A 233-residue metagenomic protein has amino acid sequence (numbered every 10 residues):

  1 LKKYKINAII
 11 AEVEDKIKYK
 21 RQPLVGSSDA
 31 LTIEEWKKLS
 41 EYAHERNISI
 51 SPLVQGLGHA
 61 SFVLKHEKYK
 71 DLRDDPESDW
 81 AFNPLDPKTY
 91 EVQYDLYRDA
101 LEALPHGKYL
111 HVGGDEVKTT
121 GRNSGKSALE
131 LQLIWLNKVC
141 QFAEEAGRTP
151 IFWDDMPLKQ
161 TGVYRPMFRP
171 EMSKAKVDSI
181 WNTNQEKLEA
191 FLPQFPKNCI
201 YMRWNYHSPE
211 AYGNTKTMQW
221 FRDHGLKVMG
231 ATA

Functional and structural regions predicted by a protein language model:
L1-D155, V163-Y164, M172-S173, I200-M202: Substrate-binding cleft of carbohydrate-active enzyme catalytic domains
K2, E41-E45, L101-P105, E189-P196 (+1 more regions): Acidic (Asp/Glu)-rich catalytic clusters
V54, N205, T232: Residues at the C-termini of beta-strands that transition into short coil/loop
E116-R122, N198, Q219-A233: Active-site clefts of carbohydrate-active enzymes
I151-W220: Substrate-binding cleft/loops of secretory-pathway carbohydrate-active enzymes
